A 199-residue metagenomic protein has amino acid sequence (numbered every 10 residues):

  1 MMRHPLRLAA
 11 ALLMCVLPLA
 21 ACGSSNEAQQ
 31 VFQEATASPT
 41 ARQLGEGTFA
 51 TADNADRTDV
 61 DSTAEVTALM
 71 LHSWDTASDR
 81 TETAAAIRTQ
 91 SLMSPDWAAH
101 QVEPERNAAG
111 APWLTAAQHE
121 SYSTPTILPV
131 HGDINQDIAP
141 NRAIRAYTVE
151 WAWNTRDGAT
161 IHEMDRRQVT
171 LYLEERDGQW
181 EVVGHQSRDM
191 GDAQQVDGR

Functional and structural regions predicted by a protein language model:
R3-T76: Juxtamembrane and targeting peptides
D79-R199: Structured, amphipathic secondary-structure segments that form assembly/contact surfaces in multi-subunit
